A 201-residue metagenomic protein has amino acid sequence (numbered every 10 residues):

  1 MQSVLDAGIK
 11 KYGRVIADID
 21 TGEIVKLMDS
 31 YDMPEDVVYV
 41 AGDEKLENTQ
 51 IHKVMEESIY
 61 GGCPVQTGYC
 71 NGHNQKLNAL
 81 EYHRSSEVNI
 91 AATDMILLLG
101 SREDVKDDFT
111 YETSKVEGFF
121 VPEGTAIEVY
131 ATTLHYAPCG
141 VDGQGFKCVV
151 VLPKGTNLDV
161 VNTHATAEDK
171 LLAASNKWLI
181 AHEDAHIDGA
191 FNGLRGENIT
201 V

Functional and structural regions predicted by a protein language model:
M1-E123, A137-G145, V149-V201: Active-site region of the double-stranded beta-helix
V129: Aromatic-residue-lined binding/catalytic grooves and analogous aromatic/hydrophobic interfacial grooves in multimeric
